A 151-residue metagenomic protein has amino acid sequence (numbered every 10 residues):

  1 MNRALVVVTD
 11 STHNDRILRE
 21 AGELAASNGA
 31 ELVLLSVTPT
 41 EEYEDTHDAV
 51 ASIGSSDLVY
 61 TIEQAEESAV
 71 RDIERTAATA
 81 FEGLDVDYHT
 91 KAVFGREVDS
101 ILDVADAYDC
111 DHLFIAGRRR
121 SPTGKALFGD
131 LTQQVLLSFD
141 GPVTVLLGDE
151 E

Functional and structural regions predicted by a protein language model:
N2-S55: Small/aliphatic-rich secondary-structure junction motif
A4, A21, L32, I101 (+2 more regions): Hydrophobic structural packing positions in well-ordered secondary structure
A30-E31, V86, C110, G141: Short glycine/serine/threonine/alanine-rich loop segments
V33-L35, H89-V93, T144-L146: General small-molecule cofactor/ligand-binding pocket signal
E42-E44, V98, P122: Generic structural signal for helix capping and beta-alpha/helix-loop junctions
G54-D72: A short acidic, glycine-rich active-site loop that binds or catalyzes chemistry on phosphate/adenosine moieties
T79-L113, E150-E151: Structural beta-alpha unit
A107-E151: Gly/Ser-rich helix-loop-strand patches that form or flank binding pockets for ribonucleotide-derived cofactors
